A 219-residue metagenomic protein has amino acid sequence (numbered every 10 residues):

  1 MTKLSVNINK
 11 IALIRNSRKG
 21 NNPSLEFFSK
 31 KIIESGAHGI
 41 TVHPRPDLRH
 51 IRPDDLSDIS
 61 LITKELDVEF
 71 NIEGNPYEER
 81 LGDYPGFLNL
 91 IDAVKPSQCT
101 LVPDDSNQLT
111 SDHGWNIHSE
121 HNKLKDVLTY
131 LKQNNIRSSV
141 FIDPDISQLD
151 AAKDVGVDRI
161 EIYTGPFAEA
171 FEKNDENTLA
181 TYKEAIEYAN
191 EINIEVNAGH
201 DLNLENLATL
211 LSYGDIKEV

Functional and structural regions predicted by a protein language model:
M1-E69, P76-E78, G82-P85, D92-V94 (+2 more regions): Conserved N-terminal beta1-alpha1 strand-loop-helix module at the mouth
M1-S17, L109-H113, L124-Q133: N-terminal small/glycine-rich loop or linker at the start of catalytic domains across soluble metabolic enzymes
T2-I8, I40-V42, V68-G74, S97-L101 (+4 more regions): Hydrophobic faces of well-ordered beta-strands that scaffold small-molecule active sites in alpha/beta enzyme cores
N7-L13, R45-D47, E73-E79, V102-S106 (+4 more regions): Active-site beta-loop-alpha junctions enriched in small/polar residues
H38-I59, P103-N116, T164-E176: Glycine-rich, proline-tolerant flexible connector loops at the mouths of alpha/beta enzymes
R49-G74, I117-S139, D175-H200, L204: Alpha-helix-loop-beta-strand connector modules within alpha/beta enzyme cores
E79-A93, D145-V155, A198, L202-K217: Catalytic cores of alpha/beta
R137-I192: Histidine/lysine/aspartate-rich catalytic loop segments that bind and position anionic ligands
